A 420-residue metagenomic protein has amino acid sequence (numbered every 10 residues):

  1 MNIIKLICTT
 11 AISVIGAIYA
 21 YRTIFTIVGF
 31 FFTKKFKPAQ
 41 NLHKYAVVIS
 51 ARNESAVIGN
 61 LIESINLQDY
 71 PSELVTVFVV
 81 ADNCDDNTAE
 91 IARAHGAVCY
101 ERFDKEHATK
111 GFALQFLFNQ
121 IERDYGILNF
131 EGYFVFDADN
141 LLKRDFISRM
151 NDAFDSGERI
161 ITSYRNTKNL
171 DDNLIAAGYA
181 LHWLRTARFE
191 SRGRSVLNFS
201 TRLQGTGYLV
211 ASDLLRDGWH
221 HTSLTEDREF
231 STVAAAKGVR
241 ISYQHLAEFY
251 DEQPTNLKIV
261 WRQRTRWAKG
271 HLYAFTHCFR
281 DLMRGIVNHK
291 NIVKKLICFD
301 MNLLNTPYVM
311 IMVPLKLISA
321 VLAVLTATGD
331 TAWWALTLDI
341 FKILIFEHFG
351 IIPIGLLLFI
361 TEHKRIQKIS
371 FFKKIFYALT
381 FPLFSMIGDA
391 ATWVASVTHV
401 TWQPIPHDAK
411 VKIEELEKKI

Functional and structural regions predicted by a protein language model:
M1-S64: N-proximal low-complexity "stem/linker" segments adjacent to membrane-targeting elements
T26-T33, A39-L42, R280-L296, L322-I420: Juxtamembrane C-terminal module of membrane proteins
H43-A46, T76, E229: Cell-envelope/extracellular polymer assembly enzymes that use nucleotide-activated donors
G59, D86-R93, E101, D145: Acidic helix N-cap motif at the loop->helix transition within catalytic regions of sugar-transfer enzymes
E63-L74: Short, acidic, metal-binding catalytic loop of nucleotide-sugar glycosyltransferases
A81-A89, D104-E106, L141: A conserved acidic beta->alpha catalytic loop
F103-G126, R144-S223, T265-A268, L272 (+1 more regions): Long helical/loop segments within the catalytic core of UDP-sugar-dependent glycosyltransferases, especially the large
G126-L141: Short beta-strand-to-loop acidic/aromatic patch adjacent to the donor-nucleotide binding site
